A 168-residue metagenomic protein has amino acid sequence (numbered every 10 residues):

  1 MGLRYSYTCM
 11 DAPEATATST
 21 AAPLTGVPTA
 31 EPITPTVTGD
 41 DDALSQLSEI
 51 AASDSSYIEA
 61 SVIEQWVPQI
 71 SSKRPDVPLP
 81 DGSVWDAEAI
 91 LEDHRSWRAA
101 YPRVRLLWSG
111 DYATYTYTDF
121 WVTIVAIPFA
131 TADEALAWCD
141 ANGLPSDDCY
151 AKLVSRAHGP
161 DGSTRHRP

Functional and structural regions predicted by a protein language model:
M1-P168: Acidic/polar low-complexity segments and flexible, solvent-exposed patches
